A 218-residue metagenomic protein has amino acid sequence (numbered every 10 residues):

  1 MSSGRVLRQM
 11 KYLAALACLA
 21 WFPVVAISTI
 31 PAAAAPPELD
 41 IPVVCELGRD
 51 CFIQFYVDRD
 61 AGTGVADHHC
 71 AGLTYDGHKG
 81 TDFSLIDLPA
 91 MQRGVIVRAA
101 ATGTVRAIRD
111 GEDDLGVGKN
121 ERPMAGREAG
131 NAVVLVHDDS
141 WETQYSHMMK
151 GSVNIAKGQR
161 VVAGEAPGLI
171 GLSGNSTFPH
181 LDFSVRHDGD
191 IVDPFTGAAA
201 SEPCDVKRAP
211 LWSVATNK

Functional and structural regions predicted by a protein language model:
M1-Y12: N-terminal secretory signal peptides that target proteins for export/translocation
A14-S28: Bacterial N-terminal signal peptides
A32-A66, P123-R127, V153-A163, S184-K218: Acidic, glycine-rich catalytic/binding loops that coordinate metals and/or anionic ligands
D60-A99, D110-A125: Short glycine/threonine/proline-enriched tight-turn/helix- or strand-capping micro-motif at secondary-structure
T74-T81, A101-T102, R127-H137, P179 (+1 more regions): Serine endopeptidase catalytic core focused on the charge-relay Asp
Q92-G94, A100-K157: Zn2+-dependent peptidoglycan hydrolase active-site motif and core
G103-V105, G158-I170: A structural signal for short beta-strand/turn segments enriched in small hydrophobics and glycine
D114-N120, I170-D182: Active-site loop architecture of trypsin-fold serine endopeptidases
